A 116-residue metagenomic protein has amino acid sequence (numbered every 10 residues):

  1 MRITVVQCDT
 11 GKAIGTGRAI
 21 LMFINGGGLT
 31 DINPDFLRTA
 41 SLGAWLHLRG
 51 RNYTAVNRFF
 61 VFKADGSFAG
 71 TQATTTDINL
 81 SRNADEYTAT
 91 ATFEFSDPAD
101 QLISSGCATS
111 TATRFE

Functional and structural regions predicted by a protein language model:
M1-A13: Tryptophan-anchored aromatic micro-motifs
V5-Q7, V61-K63, L80-R82, F93-D97: Beta-strand elements of well-folded, non-transmembrane domains
Q7-D9, L46, G106-A108: Sequence contexts marking disulfide-bonded cysteines in secreted/extracellular proteins
K12-N52, F59-V61, E86-A89: N-terminal glycine/threonine-rich, aromatic-flanked beta-hairpin/loop signature
R18-I20, L42, A73-D77, S105-T111: Well-ordered beta-strand positions in beta-sheet-rich domains
T39-A44, A64-T71, D97-S104: A short, polar/proline- and glycine-enriched secondary-structure boundary/capping micro-motif
A55-A84, T88: Acidic, glycine-rich flexible loop segments
T90-E116: Edge beta-strand at a domain terminus
